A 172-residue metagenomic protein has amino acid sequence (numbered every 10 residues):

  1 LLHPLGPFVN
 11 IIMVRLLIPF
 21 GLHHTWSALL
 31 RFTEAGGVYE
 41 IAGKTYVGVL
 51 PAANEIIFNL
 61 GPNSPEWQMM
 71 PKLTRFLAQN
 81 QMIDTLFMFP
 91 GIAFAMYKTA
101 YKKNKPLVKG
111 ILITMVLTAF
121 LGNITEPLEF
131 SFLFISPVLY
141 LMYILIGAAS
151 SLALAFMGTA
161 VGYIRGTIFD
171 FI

Functional and structural regions predicted by a protein language model:
L1, T25-A28, G91-M96, L107-V108: Juxtamembrane interface elements at the cytosolic ends of transmembrane helices in multi-pass membrane proteins
L1-A35, G162-I168: Signature of multi-pass transmembrane helix bundles
L2-G6, G21, M82-L86, L107 (+3 more regions): Hydrophobic alpha-helical scaffolding
L2-P4, F8-N10, K72-A78, I172: Short aromatic-rich membrane-water interface segments that cap or initiate transmembrane helices in multi-pass membrane
V38-Y39: Long, low-complexity segments enriched in small/aliphatic residues
G43-K44, V49-R75, P90-K98, G110 (+1 more regions): Transmembrane alpha-helical segments and their short flanking loops that form helix-hairpins/helix-helix interfaces
Q79-A93: Hydrophobic alpha-helical transmembrane segments
